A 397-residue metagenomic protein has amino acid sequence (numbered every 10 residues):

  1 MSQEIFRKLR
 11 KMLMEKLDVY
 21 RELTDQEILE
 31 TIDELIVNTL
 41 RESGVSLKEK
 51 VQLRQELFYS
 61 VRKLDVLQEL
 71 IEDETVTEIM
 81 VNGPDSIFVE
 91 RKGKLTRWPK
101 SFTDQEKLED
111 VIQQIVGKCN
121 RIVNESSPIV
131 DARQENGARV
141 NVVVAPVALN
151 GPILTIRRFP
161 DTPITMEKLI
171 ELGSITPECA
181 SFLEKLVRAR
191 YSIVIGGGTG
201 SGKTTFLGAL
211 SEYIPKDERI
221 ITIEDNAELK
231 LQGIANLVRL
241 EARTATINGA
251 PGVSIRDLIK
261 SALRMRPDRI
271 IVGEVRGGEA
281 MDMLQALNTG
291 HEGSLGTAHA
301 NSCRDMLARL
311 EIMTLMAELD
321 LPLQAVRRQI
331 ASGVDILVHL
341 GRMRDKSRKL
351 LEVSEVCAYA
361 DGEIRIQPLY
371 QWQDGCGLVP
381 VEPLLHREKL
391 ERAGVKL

Functional and structural regions predicted by a protein language model:
M1-E125, Q134-E135: N-terminal accessory targeting/assembly segments
D73, S86-A189: P-loop NTP-binding catalytic core
P160-E171, E212-K260, M306-L310: P-loop NTPase switch/communication element
I195: Hydrophobic anchor at the beta1->P-loop junction of P-loop NTPases
K203: Conserved lysine of the Walker
E224, K230-A235, A262-Y359: Conserved P-loop NTPase nucleotide-binding/switch module
D345-L397: NTP-binding/hydrolysis catalytic cores, primarily Walker-type P-loop NTPases
